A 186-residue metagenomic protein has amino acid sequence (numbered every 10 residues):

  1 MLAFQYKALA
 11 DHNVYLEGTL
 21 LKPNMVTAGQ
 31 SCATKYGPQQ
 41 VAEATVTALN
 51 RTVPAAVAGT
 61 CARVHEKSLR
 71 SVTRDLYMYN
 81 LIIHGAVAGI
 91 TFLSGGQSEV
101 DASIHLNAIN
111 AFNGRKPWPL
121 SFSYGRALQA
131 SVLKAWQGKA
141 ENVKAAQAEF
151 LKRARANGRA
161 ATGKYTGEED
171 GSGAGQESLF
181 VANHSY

Functional and structural regions predicted by a protein language model:
M1-Y186: Active-site capping/gating regions of soluble enzymes
